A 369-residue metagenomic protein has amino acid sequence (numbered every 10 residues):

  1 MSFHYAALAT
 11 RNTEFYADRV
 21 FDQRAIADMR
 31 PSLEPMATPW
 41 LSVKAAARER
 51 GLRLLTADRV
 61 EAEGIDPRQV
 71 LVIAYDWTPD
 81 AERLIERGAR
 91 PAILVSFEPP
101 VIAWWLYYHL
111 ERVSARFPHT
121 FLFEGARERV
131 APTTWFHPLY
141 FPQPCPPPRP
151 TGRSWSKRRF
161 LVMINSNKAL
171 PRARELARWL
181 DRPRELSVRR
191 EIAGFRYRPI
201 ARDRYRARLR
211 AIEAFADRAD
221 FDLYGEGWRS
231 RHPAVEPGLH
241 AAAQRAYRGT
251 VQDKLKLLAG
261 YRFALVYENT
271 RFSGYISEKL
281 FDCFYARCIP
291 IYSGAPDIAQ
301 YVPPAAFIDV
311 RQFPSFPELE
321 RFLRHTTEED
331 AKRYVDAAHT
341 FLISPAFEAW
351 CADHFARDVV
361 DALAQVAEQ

Functional and structural regions predicted by a protein language model:
S2-G88, I93-I308, T326, D330 (+2 more regions): Nucleotide-sugar donor-binding catalytic core of glycosyltransferases
F307-S315: Short acidic-hydrophobic, aromatic-tinged amphipathic segments that line or gate anion-handling sites
P314-A331: C-terminal "capping" alpha-helix adjacent to the active site of nucleotide-linked donor transferases in cell-envelope
A338-F341: C-terminal anion-handling pockets and recognition modules
D353-H354: Low-complexity, Gly/Ser/Thr/Pro-rich intrinsically disordered linker/tail segments
